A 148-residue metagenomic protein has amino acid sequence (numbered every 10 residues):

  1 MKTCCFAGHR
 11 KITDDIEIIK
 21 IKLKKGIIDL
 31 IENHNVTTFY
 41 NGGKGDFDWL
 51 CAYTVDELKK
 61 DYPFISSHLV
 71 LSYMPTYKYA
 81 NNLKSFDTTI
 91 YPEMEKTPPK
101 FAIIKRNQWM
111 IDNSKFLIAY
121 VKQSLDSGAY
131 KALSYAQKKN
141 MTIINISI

Functional and structural regions predicted by a protein language model:
M1-I148: Acidic/glycine-enriched connector segments
